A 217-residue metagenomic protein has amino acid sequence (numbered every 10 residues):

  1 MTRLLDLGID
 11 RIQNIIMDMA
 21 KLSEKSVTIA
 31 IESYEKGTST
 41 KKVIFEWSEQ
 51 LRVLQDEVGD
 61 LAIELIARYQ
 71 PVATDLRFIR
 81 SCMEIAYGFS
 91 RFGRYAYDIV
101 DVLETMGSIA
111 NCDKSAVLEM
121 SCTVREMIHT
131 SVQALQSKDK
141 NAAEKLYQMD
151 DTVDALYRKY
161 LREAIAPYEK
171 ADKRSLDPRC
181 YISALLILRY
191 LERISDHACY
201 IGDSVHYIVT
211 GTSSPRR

Functional and structural regions predicted by a protein language model:
M1-R217: Cytosolic, long alpha-helical scaffolding segments
